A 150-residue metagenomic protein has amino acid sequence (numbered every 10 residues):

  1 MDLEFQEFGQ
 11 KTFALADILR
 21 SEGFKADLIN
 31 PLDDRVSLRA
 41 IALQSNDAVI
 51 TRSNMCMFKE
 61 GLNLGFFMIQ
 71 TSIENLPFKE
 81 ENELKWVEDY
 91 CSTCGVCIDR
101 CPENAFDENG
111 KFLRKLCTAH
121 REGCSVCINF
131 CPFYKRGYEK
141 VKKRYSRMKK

Functional and structural regions predicted by a protein language model:
M1-K150: Catalytic cores of enzyme domains
